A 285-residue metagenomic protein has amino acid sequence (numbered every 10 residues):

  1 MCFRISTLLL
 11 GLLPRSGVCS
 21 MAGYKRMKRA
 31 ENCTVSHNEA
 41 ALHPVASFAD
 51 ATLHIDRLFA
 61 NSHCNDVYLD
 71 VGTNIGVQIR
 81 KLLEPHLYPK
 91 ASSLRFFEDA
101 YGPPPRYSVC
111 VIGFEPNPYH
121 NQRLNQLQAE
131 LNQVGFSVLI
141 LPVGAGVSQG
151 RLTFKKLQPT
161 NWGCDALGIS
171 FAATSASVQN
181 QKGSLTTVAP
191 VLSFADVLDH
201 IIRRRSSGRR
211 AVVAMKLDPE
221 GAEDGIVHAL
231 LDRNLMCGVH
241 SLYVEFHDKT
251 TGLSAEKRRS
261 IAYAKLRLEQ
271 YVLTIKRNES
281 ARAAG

Functional and structural regions predicted by a protein language model:
F3-R15: Cleavable N-terminal signal peptides of Sec/SRP-targeted secreted and luminal proteins
L13-G285: Phosphate/nucleotide-binding beta-alpha loop and adjacent structural elements of enzyme active sites
